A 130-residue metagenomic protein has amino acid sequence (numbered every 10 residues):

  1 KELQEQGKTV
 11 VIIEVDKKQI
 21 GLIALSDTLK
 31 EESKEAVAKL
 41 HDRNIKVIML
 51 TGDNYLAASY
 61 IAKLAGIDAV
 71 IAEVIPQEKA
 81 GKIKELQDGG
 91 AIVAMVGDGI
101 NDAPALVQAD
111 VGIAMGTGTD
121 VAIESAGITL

Functional and structural regions predicted by a protein language model:
K1-Q4: ATP-binding catalytic core of ATPases
Q6-T9, E14-L130: Conserved ATP-binding TGD loop and adjacent catalytic N/P-domain core of P-type ATPases
